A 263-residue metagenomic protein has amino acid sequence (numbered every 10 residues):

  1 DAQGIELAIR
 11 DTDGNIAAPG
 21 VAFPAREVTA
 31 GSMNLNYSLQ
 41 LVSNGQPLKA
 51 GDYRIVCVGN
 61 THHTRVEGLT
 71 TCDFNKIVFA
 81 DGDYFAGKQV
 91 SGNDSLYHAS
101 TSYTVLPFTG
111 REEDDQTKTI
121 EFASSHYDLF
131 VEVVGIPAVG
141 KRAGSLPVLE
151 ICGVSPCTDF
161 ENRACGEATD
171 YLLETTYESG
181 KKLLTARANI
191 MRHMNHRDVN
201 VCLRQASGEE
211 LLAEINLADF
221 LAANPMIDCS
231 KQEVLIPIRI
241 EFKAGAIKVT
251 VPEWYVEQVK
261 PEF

Functional and structural regions predicted by a protein language model:
D1, F122-G135: A short, Gly/Thr-enriched small/hydrophobic beta-strand-prone motif that recurs across taxa
D1-Q3, P137-S145: A short beta-turn/strand-edge loop motif at beta-sheet boundaries
A8-L69, K141-A223, F263: Tryptophan-paired
Q46-P47, T119-F122: Short, solvent-exposed beta-strand/turn "edge" segments of beta-rich domains on protein surfaces
H63-T117, G208-E241: Structured interaction patches on ligand/partner-binding surfaces of diverse proteins
K118-T119, I136-A138: Short helix-to-loop capping/linker segments positioned immediately adjacent to catalytic or ligand/cofactor-binding
S230-F263: Hydrophobic, glycine-enriched assembly/anchoring segments
